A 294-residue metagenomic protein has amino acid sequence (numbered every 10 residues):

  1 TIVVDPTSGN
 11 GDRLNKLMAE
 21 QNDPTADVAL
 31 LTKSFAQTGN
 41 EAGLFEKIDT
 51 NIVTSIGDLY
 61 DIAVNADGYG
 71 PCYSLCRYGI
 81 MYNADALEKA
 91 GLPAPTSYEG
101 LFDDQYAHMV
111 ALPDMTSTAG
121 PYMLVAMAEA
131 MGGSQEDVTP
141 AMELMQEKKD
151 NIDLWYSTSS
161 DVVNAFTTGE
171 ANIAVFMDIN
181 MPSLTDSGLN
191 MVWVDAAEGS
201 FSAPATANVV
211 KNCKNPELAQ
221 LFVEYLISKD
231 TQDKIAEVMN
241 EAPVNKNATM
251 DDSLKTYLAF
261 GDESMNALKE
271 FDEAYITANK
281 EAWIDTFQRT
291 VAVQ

Functional and structural regions predicted by a protein language model:
T1-Q37: Early extracytoplasmic/lumenal segment of secretory-pathway proteins
P24-L31, E46-Y82, E99, H108-P113: A structural signal for short loop-to-beta-strand junctions that line the ligand-binding cleft of periplasmic/secreted
K33-F45, V64-P93, G120-A130, P204-N208: Periplasmic solute-binding protein
N40-K47, Y60-D67, S183-D195: Ligand-binding "clamshell"
E46-T54, G70-P71, E99, L189-F201 (+1 more regions): Short beta-strand->loop
M115, A126-V194: Ligand-binding pocket segment of bilobal, Venus flytrap-like solute-binding proteins
F201, V210-L268: Mature extracytoplasmic/periplasmic domains
S264-Q294: Conserved C-terminal helix/tail region of periplasmic/extracytoplasmic solute-binding proteins
